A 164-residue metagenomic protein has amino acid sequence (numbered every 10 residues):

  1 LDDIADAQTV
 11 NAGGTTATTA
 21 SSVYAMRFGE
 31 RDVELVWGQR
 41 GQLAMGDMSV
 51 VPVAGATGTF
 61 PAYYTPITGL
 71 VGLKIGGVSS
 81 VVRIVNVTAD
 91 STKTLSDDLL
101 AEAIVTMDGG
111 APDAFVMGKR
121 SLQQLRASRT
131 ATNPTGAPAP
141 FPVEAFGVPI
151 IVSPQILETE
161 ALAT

Functional and structural regions predicted by a protein language model:
L1-T164: Core alpha/beta structural scaffold of self-assembling particle/tube/pore-forming proteins
